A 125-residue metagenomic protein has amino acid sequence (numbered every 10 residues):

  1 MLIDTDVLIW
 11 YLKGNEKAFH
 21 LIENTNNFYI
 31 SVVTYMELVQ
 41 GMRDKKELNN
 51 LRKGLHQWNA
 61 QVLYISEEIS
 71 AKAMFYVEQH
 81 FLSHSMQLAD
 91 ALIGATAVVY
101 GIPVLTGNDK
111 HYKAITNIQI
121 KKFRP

Functional and structural regions predicted by a protein language model:
M1-I30, Q40-K53: Short, well-structured N-terminal submotif of metal-dependent ribonuclease cores
I3-D6, S31, M86-Q87, N108 (+1 more regions): Histidine- and aromatic-rich ligand-binding microenvironments
D4-T5, L38, A73, A97 (+1 more regions): Generic structural signal for small/hydrophobic residues in well-ordered secondary structure, especially within
V7-L8, T34, I69, L92-I93 (+1 more regions): Alpha-helix capping/helix-boundary segments
N24, W58, I115-T116: Short, structured coil segments at secondary-structure junctions
S31, Y35, L48-L51, S70 (+1 more regions): A general structural signal for well-ordered alpha-helical segments in protein cores
V62-G107: Active-site neighborhoods of divalent-metal-dependent phosphate/nucleic-acid chemistry enzymes
V99-P125: Acidic, PIN/NYN-like endoribonuclease modules and their adjacent C-terminal/linker elements
